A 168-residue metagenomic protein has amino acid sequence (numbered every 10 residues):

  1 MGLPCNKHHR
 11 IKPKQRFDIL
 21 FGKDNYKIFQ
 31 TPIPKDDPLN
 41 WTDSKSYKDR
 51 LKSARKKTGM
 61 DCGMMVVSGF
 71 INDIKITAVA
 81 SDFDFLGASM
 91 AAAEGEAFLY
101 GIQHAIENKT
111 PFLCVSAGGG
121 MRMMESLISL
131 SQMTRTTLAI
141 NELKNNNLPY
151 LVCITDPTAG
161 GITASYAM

Functional and structural regions predicted by a protein language model:
M1-L151, P157: Terminal-region recognition feature
A159-Y166: Short glycine/serine/threonine-rich phosphate/pyrophosphate-binding segments that cradle anionic phosphate groups
